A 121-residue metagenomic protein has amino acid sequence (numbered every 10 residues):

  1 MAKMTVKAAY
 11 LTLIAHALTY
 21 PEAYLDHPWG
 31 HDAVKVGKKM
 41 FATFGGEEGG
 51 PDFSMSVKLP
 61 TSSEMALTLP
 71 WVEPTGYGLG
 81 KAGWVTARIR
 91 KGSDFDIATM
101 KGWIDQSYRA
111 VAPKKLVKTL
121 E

Functional and structural regions predicted by a protein language model:
M1-E121: Charge-dense, helix-prone N-terminal extensions
